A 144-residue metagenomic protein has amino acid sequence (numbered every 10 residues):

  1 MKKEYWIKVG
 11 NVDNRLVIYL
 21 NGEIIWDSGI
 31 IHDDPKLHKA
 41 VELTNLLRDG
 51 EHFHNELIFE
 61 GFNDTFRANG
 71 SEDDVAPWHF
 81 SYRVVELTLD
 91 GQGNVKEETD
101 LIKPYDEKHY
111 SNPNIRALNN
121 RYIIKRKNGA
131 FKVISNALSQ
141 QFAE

Functional and structural regions predicted by a protein language model:
M1-L20, I25-G29, D33-E144: Beta-strand-rich recognition domains
